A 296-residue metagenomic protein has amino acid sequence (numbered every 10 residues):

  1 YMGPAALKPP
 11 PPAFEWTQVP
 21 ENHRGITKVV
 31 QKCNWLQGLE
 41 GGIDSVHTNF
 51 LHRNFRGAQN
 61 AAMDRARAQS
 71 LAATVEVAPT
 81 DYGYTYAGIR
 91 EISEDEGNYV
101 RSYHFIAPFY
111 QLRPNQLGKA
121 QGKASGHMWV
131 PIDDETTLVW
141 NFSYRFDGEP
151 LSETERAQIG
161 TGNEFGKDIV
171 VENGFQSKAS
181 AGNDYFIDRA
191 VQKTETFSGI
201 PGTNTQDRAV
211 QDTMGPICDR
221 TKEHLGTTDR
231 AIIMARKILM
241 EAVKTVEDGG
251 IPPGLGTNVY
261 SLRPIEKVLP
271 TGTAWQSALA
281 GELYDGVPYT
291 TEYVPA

Functional and structural regions predicted by a protein language model:
Y1-A296: C-terminal catalytic domain of Rieske-type non-heme iron oxygenases
